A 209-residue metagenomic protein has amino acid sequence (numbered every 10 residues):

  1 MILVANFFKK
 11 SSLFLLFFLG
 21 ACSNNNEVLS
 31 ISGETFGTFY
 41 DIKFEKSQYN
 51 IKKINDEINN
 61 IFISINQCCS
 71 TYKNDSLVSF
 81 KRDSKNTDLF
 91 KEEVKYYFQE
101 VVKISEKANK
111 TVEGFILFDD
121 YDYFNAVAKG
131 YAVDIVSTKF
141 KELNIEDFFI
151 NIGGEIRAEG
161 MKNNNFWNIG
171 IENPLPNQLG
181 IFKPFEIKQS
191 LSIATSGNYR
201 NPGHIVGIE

Functional and structural regions predicted by a protein language model:
I2-E209: Mature catalytic core of soluble alpha/beta enzymes
